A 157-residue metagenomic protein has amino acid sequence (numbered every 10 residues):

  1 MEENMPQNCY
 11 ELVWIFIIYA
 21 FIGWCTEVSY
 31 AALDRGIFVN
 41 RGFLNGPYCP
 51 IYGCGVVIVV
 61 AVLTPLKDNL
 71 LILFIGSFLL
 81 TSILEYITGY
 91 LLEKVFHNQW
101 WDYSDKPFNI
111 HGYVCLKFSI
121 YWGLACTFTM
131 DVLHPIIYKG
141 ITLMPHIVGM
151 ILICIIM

Functional and structural regions predicted by a protein language model:
M1-M157: Aromatic-rich, lipid-facing transmembrane alpha helices and their immediate juxtamembrane interface loops in integral
